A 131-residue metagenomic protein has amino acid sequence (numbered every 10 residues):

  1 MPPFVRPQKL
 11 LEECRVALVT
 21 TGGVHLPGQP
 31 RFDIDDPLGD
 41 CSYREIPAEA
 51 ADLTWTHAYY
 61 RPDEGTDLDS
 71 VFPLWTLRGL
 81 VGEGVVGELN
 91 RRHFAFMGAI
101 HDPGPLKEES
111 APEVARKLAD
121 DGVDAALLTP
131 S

Functional and structural regions predicted by a protein language model:
M1-S131: Metallocofactor- and cofactor-centric catalytic cores in central/energy metabolism, strongly enriched
